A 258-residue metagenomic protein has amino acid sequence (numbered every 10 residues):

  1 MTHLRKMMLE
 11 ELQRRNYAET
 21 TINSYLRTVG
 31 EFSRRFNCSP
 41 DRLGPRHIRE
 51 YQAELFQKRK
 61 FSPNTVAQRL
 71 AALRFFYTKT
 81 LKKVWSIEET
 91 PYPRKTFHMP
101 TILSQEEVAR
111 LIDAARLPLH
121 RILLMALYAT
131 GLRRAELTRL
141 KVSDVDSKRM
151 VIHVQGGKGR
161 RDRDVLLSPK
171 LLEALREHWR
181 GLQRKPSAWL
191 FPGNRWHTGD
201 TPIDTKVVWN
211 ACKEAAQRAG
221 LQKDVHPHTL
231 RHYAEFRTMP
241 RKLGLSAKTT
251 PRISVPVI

Functional and structural regions predicted by a protein language model:
M1-I258: Conserved catalytic core of the tyrosine transesterase superfamily
